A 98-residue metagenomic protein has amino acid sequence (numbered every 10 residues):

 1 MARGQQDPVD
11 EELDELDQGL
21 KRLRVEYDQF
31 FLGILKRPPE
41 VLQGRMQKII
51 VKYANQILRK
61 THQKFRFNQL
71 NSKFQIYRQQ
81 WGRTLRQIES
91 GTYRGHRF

Functional and structural regions predicted by a protein language model:
M1-L32: Short terminal alpha-helical segments
D28, I34-L85, E89: Eukaryotic low-complexity, intrinsically disordered regulatory regions enriched for acidic, serine- and proline-rich
G95-R97: Short, intrinsically disordered terminal segments enriched in charged and Pro/Gly residues
